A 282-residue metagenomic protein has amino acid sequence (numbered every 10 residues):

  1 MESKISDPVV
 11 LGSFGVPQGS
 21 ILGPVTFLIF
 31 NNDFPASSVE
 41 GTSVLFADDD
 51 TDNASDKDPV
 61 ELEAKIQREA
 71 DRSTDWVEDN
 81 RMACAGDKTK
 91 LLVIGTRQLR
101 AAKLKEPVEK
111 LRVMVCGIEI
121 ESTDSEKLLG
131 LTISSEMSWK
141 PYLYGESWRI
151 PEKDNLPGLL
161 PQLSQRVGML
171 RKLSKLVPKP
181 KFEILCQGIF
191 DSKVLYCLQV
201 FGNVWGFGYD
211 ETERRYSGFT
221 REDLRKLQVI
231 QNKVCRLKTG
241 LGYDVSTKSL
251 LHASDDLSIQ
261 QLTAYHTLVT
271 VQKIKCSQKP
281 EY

Functional and structural regions predicted by a protein language model:
M1-T26, N53-P59, L131, S135-M137 (+2 more regions): Short, conserved non-catalytic motifs in the polymerase core
S3-S6, R68, A83-D124: Short, conserved micro-motifs composed of acidic
S6-P8, P24-K57, F190-K193: Active-site palm subdomain of RNA-directed nucleic acid polymerases
L22-F27, S43, L62-I66, F182 (+1 more regions): Hydrophobic (often cysteine-bearing) scaffold residues that line and stabilize catalytic clefts of nucleotide/cofactor
G23, D58-I66, E152, L159 (+1 more regions): Residue-level preference for long, well-ordered alpha-helices that form the structural scaffold of enzyme catalytic
T26-F30, K65-E69, L159, R166 (+1 more regions): Hydrophobic alpha-helical membrane-association signature
V39, D50-D75, T96-R97, G218: Catalytic palm subdomain of template-directed nucleic-acid polymerases, centered on the conserved carboxylate motif
F46-D49, E78-K103, G130-Y282: Non-catalytic, peripheral interaction segments enriched in hydrophobic/basic residues
